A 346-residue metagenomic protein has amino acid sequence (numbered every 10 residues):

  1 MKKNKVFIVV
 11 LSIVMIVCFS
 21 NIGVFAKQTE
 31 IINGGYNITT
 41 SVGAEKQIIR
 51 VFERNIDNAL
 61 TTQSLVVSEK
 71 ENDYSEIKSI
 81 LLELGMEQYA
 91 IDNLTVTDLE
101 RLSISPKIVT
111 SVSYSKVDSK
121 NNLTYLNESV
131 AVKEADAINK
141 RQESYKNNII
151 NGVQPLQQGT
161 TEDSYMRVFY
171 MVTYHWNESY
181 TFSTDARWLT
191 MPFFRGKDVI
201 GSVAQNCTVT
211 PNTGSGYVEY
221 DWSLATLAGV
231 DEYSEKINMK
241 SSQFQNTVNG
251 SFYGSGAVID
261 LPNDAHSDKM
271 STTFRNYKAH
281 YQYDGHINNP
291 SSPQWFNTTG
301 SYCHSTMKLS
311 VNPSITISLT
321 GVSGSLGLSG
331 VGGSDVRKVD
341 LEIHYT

Functional and structural regions predicted by a protein language model:
K2-K27: Sec-dependent N-terminal signal peptides of Gram-positive bacterial secreted proteins and lipoproteins
K3, V17-S20, I32, Y36 (+5 more regions): Intrinsic-disorder/low-complexity regions
N4-F7, G23, I48, D118 (+2 more regions): Residue-level detector of intrinsically disordered/flexible regions characterized by low predicted structural confidence
V10, V14, I22, L84 (+2 more regions): Low-complexity, intrinsically disordered/propeptide-like segments
M15, G85, S103-P106, N127-V130 (+3 more regions): Generic low-complexity, intrinsically disordered sequence content enriched in small uncharged/hydrophobic residues
F25-T161: N-terminal propeptides/leader regions of secreted preproproteins that are proteolytically removed before maturation
R141-T346: Mature secreted bioactive peptide module from preproproteins
